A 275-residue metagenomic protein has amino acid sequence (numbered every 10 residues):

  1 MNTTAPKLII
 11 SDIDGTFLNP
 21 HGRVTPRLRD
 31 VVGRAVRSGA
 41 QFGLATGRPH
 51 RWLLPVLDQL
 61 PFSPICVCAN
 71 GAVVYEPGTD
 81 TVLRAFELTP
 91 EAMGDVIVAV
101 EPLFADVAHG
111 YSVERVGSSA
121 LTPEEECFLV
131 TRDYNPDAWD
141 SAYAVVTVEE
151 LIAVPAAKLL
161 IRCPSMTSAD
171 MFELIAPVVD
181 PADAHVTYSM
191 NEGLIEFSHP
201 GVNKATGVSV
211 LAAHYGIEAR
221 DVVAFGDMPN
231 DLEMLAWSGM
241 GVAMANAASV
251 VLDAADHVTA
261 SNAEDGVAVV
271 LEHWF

Functional and structural regions predicted by a protein language model:
T3-L8, T25, F197-F275: Mg2+-dependent phosphoryl-transfer enzymes with acidic/Ser/Thr/Gly-rich catalytic loops
A5-H21: Asp-based phosphoryl-transfer active-site loop
I13, G71, G226-M228: Active-site metal-binding loops of divalent metal-dependent hydrolases
G15, A35, N70, L159 (+3 more regions): Residue-level signal for inorganic ion chemistry
R23-R132: Active-site phosphate-binding/coordination module
L28, L53-L57, M171, I175 (+3 more regions): Hydrophobic packing residues within well-ordered alpha-helices of enzyme cores
S38-G43, F62-P64, K158, R220-V222 (+2 more regions): Short active-site oxyanion
L103, A108-F225, P229-N230: Conserved acidic, metal-coordinating active-site core of Asp-based, Mg2+-dependent phosphoryl-transfer enzymes
